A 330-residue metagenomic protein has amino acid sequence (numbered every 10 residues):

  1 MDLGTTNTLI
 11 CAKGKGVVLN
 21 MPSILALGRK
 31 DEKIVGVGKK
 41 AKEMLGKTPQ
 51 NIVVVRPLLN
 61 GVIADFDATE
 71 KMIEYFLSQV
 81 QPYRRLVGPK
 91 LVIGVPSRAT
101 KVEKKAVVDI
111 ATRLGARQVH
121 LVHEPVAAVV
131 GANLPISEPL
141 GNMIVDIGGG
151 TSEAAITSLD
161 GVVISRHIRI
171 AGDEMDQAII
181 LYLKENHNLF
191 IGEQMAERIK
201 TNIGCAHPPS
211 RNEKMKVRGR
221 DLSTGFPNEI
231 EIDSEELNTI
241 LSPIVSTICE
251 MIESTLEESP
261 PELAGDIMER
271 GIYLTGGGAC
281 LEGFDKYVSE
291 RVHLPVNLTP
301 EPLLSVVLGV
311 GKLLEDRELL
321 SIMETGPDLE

Functional and structural regions predicted by a protein language model:
M1-I147, A155-I272, A279-E330: Nucleotide/phosphate-binding catalytic cleft detector across ATP-hydrolyzing and phosphate-transferring enzymes
